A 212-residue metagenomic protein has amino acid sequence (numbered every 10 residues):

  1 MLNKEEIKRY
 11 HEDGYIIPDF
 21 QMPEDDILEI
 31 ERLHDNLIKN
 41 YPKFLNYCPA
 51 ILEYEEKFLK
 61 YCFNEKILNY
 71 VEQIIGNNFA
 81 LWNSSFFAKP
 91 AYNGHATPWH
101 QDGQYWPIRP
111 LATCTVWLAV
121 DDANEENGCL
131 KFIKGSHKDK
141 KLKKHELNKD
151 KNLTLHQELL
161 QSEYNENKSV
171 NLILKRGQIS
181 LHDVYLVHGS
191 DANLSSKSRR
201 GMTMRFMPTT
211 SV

Functional and structural regions predicted by a protein language model:
M1-I108, H145: Non-heme Fe(II)-dependent double-stranded beta-helix
P23-E24, F87-K89, Q104, A123 (+3 more regions): Short, solvent-exposed loop/turn segments at secondary-structure junctions
N36-I38, F44-L45, I179-L181, Y185-V212: Non-heme Fe(II)/2-oxoglutarate
K39, I75, N124-E125, H137: Proline-centered turn/helix-capping motifs that create local helix->coil transitions or kinks
Y54, W82, A112, E126-G128 (+2 more regions): Residues that flank catalytic or metal-binding motifs in active/ligand-binding sites
H100, P107-E125, I173-R176, L181 (+1 more regions): Short, conserved beta-strand element in jelly-roll/cupin
P107-P110, E163, S196-S198: A generic structural micro-feature
E125-D191: Double-stranded beta-helix
